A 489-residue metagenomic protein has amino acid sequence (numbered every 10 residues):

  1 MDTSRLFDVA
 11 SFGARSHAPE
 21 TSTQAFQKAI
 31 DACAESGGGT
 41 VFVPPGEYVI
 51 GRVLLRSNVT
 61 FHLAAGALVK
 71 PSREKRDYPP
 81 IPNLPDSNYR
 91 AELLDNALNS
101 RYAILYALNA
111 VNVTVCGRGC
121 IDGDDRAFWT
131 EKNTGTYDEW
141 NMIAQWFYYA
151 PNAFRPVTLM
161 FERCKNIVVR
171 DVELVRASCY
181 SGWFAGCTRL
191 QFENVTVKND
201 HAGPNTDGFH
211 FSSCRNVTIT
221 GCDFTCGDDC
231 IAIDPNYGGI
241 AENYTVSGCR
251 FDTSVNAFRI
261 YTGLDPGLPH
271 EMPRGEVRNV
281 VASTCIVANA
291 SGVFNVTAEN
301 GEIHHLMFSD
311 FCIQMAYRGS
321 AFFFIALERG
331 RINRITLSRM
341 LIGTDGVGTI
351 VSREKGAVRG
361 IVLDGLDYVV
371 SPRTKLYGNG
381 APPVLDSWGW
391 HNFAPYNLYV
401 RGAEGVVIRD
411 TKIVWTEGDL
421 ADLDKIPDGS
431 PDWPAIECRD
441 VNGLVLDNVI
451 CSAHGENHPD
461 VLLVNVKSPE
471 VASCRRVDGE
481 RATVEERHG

Functional and structural regions predicted by a protein language model:
M1-G489: Extracellular/periplasmic carbohydrate-active domains that bind, remodel, or depolymerize complex polysaccharides
